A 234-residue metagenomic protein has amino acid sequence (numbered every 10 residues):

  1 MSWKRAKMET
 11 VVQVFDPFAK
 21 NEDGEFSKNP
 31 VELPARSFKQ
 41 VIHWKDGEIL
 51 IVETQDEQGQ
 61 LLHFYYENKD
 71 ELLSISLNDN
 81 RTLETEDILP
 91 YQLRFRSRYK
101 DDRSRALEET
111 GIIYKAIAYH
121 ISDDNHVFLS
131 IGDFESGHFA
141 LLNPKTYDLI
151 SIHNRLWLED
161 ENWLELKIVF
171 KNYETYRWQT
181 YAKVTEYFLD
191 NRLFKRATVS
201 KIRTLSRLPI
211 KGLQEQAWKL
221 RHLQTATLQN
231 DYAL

Functional and structural regions predicted by a protein language model:
M1-D79, D133: N-terminal mature ectodomain segment of secretory-pathway/periplasmic proteins
K4, N68-T146, R155-N162, K219 (+2 more regions): Flexible, processing/modification-adjacent segments and terminal tails in exported/periplasmic/extracellular proteins
V11-P17, E25-F26, Q58-G59, D79 (+1 more regions): Non-transmembrane domains of secretory- and envelope-associated proteins
I42-W44, H63-D70, L89, Y99 (+4 more regions): Aromatic-rich beta-strand edge motifs centered on tyrosine
D46-L50, D124-H126, F134-G137, P144-S151 (+3 more regions): Coil-to-beta-strand transition motifs
E48-I49, L72-I75, R94-R98, I150 (+2 more regions): Short, surface-exposed linear segments at secondary-structure transitions and domain or protein termini
V52-T54, I75, I152-H153, I168 (+1 more regions): Beta-strand-dense domains in secreted/periplasmic systems and polymorphic toxin scaffolds
